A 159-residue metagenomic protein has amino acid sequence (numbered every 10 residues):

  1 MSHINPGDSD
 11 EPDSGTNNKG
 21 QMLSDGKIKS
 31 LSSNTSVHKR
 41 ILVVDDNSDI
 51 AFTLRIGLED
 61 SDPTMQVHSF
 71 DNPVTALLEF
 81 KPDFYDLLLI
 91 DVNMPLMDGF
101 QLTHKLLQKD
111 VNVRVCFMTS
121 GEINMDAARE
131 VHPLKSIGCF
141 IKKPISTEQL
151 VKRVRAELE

Functional and structural regions predicted by a protein language model:
M1-R40, F52-R55, S146-E159: Non-catalytic signal-transmission and effector/linker regions of two-component phosphorelay proteins
D45, D91: Active-site residues of response regulator receiver
S48-H68, K135: Two-component/phosphorelay signaling modules centered on CheY-like receiver
S69-L87: Acidic, metal-coordinating helix/loop segments flanking the phosphotransfer/catalytic sites of two-component signaling
M94: Receiver (REC) domain active-site loop signature in two-component systems and cognate sites in sensor histidine kinases
M118-S120: Hydrophobic/aromatic residues positioned on beta-strands within the core alpha/beta folds
K143: A Lys-centered signature of the CheY-like receiver
